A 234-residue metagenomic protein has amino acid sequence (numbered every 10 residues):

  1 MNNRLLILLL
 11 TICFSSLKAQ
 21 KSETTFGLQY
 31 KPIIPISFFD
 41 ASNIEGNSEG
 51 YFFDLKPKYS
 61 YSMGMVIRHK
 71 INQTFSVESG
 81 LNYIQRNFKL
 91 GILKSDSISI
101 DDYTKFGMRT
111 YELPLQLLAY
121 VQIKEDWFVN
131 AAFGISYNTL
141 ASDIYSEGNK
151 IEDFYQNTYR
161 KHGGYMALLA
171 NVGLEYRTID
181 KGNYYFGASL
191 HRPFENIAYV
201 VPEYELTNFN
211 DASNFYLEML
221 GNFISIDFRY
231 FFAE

Functional and structural regions predicted by a protein language model:
R4-F14: Sec-dependent N-terminal signal peptides
S15-A19: Sec/Tat signal peptide C-region and signal peptidase I cleavage site
Q20-R68, F223, R229-E234: Short glycine/proline- and aromatic-enriched beta-strand/turn motifs that initiate or cap beta-hairpins
E23, Y30-I34, R68-E147, T178-D180 (+1 more regions): Gram-negative (and chloroplast) outer-membrane scaffold detector with strong preference for beta-barrel transmembrane
F38-G46, K89-I98, S142-E152, I197-E205: Outer-membrane beta-barrel translocator domains and adjoining extracellular loop/strand segments of Gram-negative
S48-F53, I98-K105, L118, D153-R160 (+1 more regions): Extracellular loop and loop/strand-boundary signature of outer-membrane beta-barrel proteins
D54-S60, K105-T110, R160-A167, Y216-L220: Short sequence motifs at beta-strands and strand-loop junctions characteristic of Gram-negative outer-membrane
Y165-E234: Predominantly the C-terminal beta-signal and adjacent terminal strand-loop region of outer-membrane beta-barrel
